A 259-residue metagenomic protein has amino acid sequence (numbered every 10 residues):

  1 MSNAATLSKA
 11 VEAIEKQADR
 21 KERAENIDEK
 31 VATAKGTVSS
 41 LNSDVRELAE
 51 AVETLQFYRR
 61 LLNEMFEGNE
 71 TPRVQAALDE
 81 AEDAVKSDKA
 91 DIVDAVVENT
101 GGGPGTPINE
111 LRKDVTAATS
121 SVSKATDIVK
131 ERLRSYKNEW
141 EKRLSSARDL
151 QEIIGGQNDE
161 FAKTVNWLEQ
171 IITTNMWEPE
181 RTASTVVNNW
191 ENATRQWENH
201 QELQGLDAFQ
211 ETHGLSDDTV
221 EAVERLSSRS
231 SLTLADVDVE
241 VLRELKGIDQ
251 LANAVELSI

Functional and structural regions predicted by a protein language model:
M1-I259: Amphipathic alpha-helical assembly segments used for oligomerization, scaffolding, or translocation
